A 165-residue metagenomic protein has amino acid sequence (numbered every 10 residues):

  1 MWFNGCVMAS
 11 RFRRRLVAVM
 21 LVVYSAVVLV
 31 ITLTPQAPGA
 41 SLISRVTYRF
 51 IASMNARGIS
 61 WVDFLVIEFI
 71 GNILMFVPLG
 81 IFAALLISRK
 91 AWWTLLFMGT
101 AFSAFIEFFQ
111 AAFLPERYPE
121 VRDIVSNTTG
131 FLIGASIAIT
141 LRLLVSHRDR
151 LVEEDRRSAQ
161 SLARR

Functional and structural regions predicted by a protein language model:
M1-R117, S136-R165: Bulky hydrophobic segments
M75-F76, S126-G130, G134: Hydrophobic core segments of transmembrane alpha-helices in multi-pass, intramembrane catalytic enzymes
R117-T129: Non-cytosolic membrane-interface motifs at loop->transmembrane helix junctions
D123, F131, A159-L162: Short flexible/disordered coil segments
